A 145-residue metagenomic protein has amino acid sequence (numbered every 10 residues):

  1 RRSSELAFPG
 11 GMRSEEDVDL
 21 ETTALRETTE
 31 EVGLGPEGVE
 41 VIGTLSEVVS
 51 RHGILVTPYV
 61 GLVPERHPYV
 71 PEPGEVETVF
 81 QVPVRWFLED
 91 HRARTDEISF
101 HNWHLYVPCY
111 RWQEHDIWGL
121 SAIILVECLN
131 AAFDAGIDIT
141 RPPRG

Functional and structural regions predicted by a protein language model:
A7, Q81, G119: Short aromatic/basic micro-patch
F8-G43, P83: The catalytic Nudix box helix
S14, P64-H67, R85-F87: Short, charged/polar surface micro-motifs in flexible loops or helix N-caps
E47-L55, P68-G74, I117: Acidic pyrophosphate-coordinating catalytic loop
P71-Q113: NUDIX/MutT-family hydrolases
W103-A131: GST superfamily/GST-like fold recognition
A135-G145: Charged phosphate-binding loop/patch that engages nucleotide di/tri-phosphates or the phosphate backbone of nucleic
